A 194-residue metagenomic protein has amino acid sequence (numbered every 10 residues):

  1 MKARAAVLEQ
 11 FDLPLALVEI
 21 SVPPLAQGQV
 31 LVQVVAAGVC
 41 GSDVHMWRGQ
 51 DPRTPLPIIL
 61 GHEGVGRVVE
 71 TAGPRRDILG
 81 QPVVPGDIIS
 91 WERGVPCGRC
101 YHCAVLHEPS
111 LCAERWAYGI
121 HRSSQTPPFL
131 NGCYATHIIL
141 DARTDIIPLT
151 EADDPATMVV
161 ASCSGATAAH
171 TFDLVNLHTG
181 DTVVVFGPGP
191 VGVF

Functional and structural regions predicted by a protein language model:
M1-R4: Extreme N-terminal starter segment of soluble prokaryotic enzymes
D12-L17, G41-S42: Short N-terminal binding/cap micro-motifs at the start of the first secondary-structure element
V22-A37, D51-A104, L130, T150: Glycine-rich beta-strand-centered segment in the early N-terminal region that forms part of a ligand/cofactor-binding
C40, E92-I146: Cysteine-cluster motifs in flexible loop/terminal segments that predominantly coordinate metals
S42-R48: Cytochrome P450 core scaffold surrounding the K-helix E-X-X-R motif and the conserved "meander" helix-loop region
G61, G94, V105, R143 (+2 more regions): ATP/adenylate-binding site constellation spanning eukaryotic-like Ser/Thr protein kinases, ABC-transporter
T136, T150-F194: Mid-domain Rossmann-like dinucleotide-binding core that forms the NAD(H)/NADP(H) cofactor-binding site
